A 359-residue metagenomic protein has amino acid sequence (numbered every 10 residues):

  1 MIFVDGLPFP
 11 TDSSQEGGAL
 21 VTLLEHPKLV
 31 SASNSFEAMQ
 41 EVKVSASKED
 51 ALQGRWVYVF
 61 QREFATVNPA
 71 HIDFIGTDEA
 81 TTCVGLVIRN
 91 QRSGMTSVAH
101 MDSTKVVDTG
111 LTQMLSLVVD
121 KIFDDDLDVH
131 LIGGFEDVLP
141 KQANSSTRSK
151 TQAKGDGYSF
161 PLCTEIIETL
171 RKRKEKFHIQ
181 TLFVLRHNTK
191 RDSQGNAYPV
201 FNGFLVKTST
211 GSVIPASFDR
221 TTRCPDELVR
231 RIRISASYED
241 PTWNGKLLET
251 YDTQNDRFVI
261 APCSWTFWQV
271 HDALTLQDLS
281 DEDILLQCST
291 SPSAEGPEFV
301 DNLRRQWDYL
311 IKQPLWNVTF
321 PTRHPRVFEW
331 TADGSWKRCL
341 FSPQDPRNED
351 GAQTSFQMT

Functional and structural regions predicted by a protein language model:
I2-F64, P140-T359: C-terminal functional modules of predominantly eukaryotic multidomain proteins
W56-E79: Active-site-proximal, Lys/Arg-enriched surface segment that forms a nucleic-acid-binding/basic interface patch
V67, G76-A80, N90, F123 (+2 more regions): Solvent-exposed alpha-helices and their adjacent loops that cap or buttress functional pockets in soluble metabolic
F74, S93-D102, T210-D219: Short, well-ordered strand-loop elements centered on a beta-strand within folded domains, enriched for acidic residues
E79-C83, G134-F135: A short acidic Gly-Thr/Ser loop motif
T82-D125, P140: Glycine- and Gly-Pro-enriched alpha-helical subdomains that act as flexible, kink-prone "lid/hinge" or packing modules
S93, T109, Q113, D126 (+2 more regions): Conserved active-site and cofactor/substrate-binding residues in soluble primary-metabolism enzymes
D125-E136: Acidic/histidine-rich, metal-coordinating catalytic segments
